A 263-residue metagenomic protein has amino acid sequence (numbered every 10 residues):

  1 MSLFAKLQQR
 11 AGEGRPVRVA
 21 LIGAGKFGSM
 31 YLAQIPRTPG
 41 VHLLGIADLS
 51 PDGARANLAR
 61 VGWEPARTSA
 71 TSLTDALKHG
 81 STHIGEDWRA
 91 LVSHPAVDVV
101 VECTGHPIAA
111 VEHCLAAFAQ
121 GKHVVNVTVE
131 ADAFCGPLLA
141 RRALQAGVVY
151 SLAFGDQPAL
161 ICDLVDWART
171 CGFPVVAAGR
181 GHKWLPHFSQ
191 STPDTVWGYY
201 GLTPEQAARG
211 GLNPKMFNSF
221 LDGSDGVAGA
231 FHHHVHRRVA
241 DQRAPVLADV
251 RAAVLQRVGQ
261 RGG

Functional and structural regions predicted by a protein language model:
M1-A116: N-terminal glycine-/serine-/threonine-rich beta1-alpha1-beta2 phosphate-ribose binding loop of Rossmann-like
M1-Q8, E205-A230, R237-R238, G263: C-terminal catalytic/substrate-binding lobe primarily of soluble NAD(P)-dependent oxidoreductases
P36-G40, A59, W63, S93 (+2 more regions): Generic secondary-structure signature for well-ordered alpha-helical cores
L49-P51, G105-H106, V129-D132, G155-D156 (+1 more regions): Short, ordered loop/turn segments at secondary-structure junctions
A109-Q120, V129-V148, A153-D156, L164: Rossmann-fold NAD(P)-binding glycine/threonine-rich loop
H123-V125: A short hydrophobic/small-residue beta-strand
A143-G147, S151-D225: Rossmann-like NAD(P)H-binding beta-loop-alpha module
F231-H234, R243-L247, R251-V258, G262: Hydrophobic, low-acid, alpha-helix-prone terminal segments
